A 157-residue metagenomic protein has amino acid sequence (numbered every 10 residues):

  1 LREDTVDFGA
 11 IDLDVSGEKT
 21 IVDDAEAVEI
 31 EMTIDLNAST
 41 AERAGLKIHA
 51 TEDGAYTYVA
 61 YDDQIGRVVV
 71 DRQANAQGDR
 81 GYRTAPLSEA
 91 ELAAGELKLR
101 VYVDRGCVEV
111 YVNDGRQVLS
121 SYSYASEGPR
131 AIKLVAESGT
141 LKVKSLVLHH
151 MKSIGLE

Functional and structural regions predicted by a protein language model:
L1-E157: Beta-rich accessory regions
